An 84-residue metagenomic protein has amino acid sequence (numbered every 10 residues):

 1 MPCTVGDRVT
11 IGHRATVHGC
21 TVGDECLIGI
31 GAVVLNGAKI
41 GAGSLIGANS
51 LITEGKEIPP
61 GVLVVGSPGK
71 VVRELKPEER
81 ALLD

Functional and structural regions predicted by a protein language model:
M1, G6-D7, I11-H13, H18-G19 (+8 more regions): Left-handed beta-helix
K56-V62, S67-D84: Terminal amphipathic alpha-helical/low-complexity segments used for targeting or macromolecular assembly
